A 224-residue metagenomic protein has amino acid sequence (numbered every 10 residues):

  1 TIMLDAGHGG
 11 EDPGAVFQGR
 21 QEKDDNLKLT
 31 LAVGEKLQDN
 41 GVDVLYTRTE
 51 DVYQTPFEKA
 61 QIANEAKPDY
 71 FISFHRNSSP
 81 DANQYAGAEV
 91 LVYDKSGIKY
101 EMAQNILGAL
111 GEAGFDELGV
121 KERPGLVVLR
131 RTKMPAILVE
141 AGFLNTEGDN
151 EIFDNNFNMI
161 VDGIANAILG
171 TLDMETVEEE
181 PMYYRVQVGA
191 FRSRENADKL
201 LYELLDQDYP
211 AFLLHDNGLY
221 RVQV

Functional and structural regions predicted by a protein language model:
T1-G19: Short glycine-rich His-centered loop
L4, I137-V139, V222: Short beta-strand motif preference
A6, R48-T49, V92, V188-A190 (+1 more regions): Short glycine-centered, acidic/aromatic-flanked micro-motifs in structured strand/loop junctions that mark active-site
A6-H8, H75-S78, E140-F143, A190 (+1 more regions): Short, small-residue-rich loop/turn micro-motifs
D12-G14, E147-G148, R221: A short acidic, helix-capping loop that chelates divalent metal ions and anchors anionic groups
V16-K23, V224: Periplasmic OmpA-like peptidoglycan-binding domain that tethers envelope proteins to the cell wall
R20, D24-E180: Active-site-proximal helix/loop segments of hydrolytic enzymes
E179-V224: Solvent-exposed beta-strand motifs enriched in subsets of small alpha/beta binding domains, especially certain
